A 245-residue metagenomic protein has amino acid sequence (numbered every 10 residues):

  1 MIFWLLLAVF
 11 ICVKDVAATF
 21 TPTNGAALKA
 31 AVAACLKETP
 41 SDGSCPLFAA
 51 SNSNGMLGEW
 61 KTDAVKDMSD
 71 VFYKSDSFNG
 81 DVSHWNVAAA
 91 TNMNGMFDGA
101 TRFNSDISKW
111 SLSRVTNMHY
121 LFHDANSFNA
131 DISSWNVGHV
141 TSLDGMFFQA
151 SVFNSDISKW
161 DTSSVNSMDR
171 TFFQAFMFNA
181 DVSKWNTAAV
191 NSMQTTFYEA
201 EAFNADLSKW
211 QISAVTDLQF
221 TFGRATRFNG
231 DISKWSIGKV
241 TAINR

Functional and structural regions predicted by a protein language model:
W4-R245: Negatively charged
